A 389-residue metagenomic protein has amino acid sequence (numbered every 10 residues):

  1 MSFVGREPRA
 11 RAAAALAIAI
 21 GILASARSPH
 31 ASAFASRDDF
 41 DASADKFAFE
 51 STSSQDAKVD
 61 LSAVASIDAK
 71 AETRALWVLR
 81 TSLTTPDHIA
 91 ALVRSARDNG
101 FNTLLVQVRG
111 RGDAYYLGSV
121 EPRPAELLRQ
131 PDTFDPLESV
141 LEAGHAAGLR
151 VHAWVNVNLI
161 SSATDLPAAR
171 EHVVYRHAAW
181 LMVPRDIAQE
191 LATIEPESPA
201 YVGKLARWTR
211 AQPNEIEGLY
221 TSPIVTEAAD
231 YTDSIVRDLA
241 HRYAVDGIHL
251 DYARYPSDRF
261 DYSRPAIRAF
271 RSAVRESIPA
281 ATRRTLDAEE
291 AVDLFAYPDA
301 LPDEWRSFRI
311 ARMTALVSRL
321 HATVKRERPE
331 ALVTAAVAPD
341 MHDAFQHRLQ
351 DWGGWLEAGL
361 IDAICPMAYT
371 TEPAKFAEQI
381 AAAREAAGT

Functional and structural regions predicted by a protein language model:
F47, V59-P86: Boundary/entry segment of secreted carbohydrate-active catalytic domains
I67-A75, T81, N158-R242: Active-site-adjacent "subsite" loops/lids of carbohydrate-active enzymes
R74-L83, V120-F134, E215-D230, L301-R312 (+1 more regions): The substrate-binding groove and active-site-proximal loops of carbohydrate-active enzymes, especially glycoside
L83-R97, A228-D238, D343-E357, F376-I380: Short, acidic/polar
H88-D113, I361: Catalytic domains of carbohydrate-active enzymes, especially glycoside hydrolases
L104, G144, L239, D251 (+3 more regions): Conserved, mostly hydrophobic/aromatic
G112-N156, I310-E327: Aromatic-lined substrate-binding rim segments of carbohydrate-active enzymes
A273-T389: Glycoside hydrolase catalytic-domain groove-lining segments
